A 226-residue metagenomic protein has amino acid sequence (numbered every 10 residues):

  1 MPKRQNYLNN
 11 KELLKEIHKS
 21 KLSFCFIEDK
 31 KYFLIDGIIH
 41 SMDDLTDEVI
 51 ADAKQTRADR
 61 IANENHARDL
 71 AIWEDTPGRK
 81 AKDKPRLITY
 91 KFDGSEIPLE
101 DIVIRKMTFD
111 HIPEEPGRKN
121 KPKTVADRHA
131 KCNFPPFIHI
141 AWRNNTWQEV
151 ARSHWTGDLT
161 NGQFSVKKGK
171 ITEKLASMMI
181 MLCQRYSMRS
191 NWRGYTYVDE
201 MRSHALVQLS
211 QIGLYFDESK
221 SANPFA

Functional and structural regions predicted by a protein language model:
M1-Y197: Extreme N-terminal regulatory/targeting segments of RNA polymerase sigma factors
M179, C183, M201-G213: Short, small-hydrophobic-rich alpha-helical interface motif
R189-V198, L209-A226: Short alpha-helix-to-loop micro-motif enriched in aromatics/charged/Gly
